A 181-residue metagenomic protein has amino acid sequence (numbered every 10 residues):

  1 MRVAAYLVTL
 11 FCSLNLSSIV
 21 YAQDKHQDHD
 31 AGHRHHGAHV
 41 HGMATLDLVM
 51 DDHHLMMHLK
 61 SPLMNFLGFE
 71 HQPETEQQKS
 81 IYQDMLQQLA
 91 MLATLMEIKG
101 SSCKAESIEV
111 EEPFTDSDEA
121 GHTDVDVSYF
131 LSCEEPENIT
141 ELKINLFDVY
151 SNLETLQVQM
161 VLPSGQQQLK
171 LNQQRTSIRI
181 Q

Functional and structural regions predicted by a protein language model:
M1-A5: Positively charged n-region of N-terminal signal peptides that target proteins for export
L7-N15: Bacterial N-terminal signal peptides
L10-F11, V20, L146: Intrinsic disorder/low-structure terminal segments
V20-R34: Cleaved targeting-peptide boundary
H36-Q181: N-terminal soluble domains immediately following signal/targeting peptides that reside in extracytoplasmic
